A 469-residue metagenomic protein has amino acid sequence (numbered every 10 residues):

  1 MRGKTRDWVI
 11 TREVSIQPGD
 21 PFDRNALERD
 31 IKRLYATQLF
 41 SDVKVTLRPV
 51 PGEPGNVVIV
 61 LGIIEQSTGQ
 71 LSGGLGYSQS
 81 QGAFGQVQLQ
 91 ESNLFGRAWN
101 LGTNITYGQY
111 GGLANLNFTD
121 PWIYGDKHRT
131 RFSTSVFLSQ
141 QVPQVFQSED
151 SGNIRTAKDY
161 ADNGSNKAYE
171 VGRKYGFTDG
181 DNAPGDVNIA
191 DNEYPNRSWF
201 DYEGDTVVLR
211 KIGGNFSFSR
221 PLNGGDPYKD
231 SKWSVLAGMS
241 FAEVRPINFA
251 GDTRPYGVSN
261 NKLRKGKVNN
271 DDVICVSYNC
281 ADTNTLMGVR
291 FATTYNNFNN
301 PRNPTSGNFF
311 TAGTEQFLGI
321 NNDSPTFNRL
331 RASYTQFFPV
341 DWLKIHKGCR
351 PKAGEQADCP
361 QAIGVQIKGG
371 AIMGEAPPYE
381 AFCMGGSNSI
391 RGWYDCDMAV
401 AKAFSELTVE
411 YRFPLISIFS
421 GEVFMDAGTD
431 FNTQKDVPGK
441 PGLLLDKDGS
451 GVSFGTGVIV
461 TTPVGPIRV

Functional and structural regions predicted by a protein language model:
M1-Q17: N-terminal periplasmic "start-of-domain" segments of outer-membrane beta-barrel proteins
G3, D20-A292, F298, F309 (+3 more regions): Gram-negative/organellar outer-membrane beta-barrel architecture
D7, P143, P246-N248, A376 (+1 more regions): Short acidic/His/Gly/Ser-rich catalytic and metal-binding motifs that mark active-site loops of diverse hydrolases
V14, Q88-Q90, N100-P121, R131-S133 (+2 more regions): C-terminal transmembrane beta-barrel domains of outer membrane proteins
P227, I247, P301-N303, N321-N322 (+1 more regions): Short helix/loop capping segments that flank catalytic or ligand/cofactor-binding pockets
N297-N299, F317: Long, internal scaffold/assembly segments composed of regular secondary structure
